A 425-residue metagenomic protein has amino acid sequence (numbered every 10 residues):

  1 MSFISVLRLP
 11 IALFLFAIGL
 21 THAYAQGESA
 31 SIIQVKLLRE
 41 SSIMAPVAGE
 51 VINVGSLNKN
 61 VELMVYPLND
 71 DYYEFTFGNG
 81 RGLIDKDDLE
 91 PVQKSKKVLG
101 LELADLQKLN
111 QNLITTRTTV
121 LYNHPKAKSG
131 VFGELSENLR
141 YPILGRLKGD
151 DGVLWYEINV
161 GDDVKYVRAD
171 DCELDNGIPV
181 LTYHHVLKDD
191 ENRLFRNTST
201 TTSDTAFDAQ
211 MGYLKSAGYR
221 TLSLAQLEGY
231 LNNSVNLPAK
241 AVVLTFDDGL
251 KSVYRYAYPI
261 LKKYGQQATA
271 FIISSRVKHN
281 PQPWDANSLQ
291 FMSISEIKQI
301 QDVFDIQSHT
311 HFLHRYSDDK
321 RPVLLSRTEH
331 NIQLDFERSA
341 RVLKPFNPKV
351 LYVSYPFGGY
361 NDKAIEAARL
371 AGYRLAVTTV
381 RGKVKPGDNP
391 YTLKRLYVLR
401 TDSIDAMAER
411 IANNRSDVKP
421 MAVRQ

Functional and structural regions predicted by a protein language model:
M1-P10: Bacterial N-terminal signal peptides that target proteins for export
P10-G19: Bacterial N-terminal signal peptides
Q26-S31, T76-K108, E157-V186: Boundary regions of SH3-family modules and the immediately adjacent low-complexity/disordered segments in eukaryotic
I43-P46, E74, Y122-H124, K188-R193 (+2 more regions): Short, solvent-exposed loop/turn elements at domain surfaces
N53-K86, E134-A169: SH3/SH3-like beta-barrel superfamily modules
T116, D150, D163-A241, D402 (+1 more regions): N-terminal pre-catalytic segment of deacetylase/amide-hydrolase enzymes
N176-T201, A239-V242, Y256, K262-N361 (+1 more regions): Metal-dependent polysaccharide deacetylase catalytic core of the NodB/CE4 family, i.e., the active-site-bearing domain
